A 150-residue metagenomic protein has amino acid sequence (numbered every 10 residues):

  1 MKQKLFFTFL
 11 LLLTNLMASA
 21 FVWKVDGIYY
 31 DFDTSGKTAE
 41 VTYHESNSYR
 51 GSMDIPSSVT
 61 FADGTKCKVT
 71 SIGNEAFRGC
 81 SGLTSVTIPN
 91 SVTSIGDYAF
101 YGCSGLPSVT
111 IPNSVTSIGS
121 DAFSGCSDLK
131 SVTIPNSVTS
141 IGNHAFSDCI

Functional and structural regions predicted by a protein language model:
M1-L5: Positively charged n-region of N-terminal signal peptides that target proteins for export
L11-S19: Hydrophobic h-region of N-terminal signal peptides that target proteins for export in Gram-negative bacteria
A18-G27: Boundary at the C-terminal end of the N-terminal hydrophobic targeting segment
I28-F32: Short amphipathic beta-strand and strand-loop transition segments with alternating hydrophobic
T34, S48-S71, S81-S94, S104-S117 (+2 more regions): Structural signature of tandem-repeat unit edges
S35-S46: Generic recognition of long tandem-repeat/solenoid scaffolds
